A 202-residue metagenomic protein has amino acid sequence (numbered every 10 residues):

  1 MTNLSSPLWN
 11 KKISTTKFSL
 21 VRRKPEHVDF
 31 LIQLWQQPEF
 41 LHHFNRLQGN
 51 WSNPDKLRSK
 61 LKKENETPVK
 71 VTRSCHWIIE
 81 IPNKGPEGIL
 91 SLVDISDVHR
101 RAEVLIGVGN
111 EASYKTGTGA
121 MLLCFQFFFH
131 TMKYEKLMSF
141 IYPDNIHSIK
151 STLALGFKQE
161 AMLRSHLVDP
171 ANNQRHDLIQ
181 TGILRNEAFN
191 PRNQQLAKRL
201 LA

Functional and structural regions predicted by a protein language model:
M1-F30, Q36-P38, H76-A202: Acyl-donor (CoA/ACP) binding surface of acyl/acetyltransferases
L34, E64-P68, F128: Hydrophobic helix-cap positions at the C-terminus of alpha-helices in RecA-like/P-loop ATPase nucleotide-binding cores
L34-Q36, L47-Q48: Short Gly/aromatic-enriched secondary-structure transition segments
E39-F40, V69: Generic structural signal for secondary-structure transition and capping sites
L41-K63: Conserved GNAT-fold acetyl-CoA-binding loop/helix
K63-I78: A short helix-loop-beta-strand connector motif used in the catalytic cores of GNAT acetyltransferases and, in some
